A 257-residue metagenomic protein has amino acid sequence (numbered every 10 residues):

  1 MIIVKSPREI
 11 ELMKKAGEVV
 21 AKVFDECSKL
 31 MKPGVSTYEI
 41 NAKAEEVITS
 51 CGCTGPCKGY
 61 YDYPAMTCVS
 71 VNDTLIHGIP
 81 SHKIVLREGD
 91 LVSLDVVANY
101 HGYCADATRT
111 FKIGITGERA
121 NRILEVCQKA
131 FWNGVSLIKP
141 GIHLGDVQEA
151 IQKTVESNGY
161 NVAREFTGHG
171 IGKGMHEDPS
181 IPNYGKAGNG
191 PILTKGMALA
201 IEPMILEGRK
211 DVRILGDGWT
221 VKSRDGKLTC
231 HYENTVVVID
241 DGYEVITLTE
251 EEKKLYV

Functional and structural regions predicted by a protein language model:
M1-V257: Active-site neighborhoods and metal-handling regions in enzymes and metal-associated proteins
